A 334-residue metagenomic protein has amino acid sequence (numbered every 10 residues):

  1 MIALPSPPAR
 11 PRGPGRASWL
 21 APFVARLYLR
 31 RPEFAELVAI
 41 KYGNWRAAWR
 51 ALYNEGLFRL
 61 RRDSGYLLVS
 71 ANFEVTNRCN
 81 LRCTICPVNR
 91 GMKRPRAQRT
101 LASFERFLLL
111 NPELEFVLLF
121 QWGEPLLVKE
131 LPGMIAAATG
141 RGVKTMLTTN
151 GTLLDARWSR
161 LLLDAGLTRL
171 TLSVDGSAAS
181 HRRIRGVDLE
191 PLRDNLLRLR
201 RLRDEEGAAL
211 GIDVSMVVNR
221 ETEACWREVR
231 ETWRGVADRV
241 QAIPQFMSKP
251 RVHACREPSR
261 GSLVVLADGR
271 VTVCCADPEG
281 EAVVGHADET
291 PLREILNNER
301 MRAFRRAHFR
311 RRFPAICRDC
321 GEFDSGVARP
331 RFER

Functional and structural regions predicted by a protein language model:
I2-V24, L29-P32, R201-G211, E231-S248 (+1 more regions): C-terminal accessory region of radical SAM enzymes
W19-A21, Y28-R169, E190, D194 (+1 more regions): Conserved alpha-helical substructure of the radical SAM core
F73, N77-N80, K249, R311-P314: Processing junctions and N-termini across compartments
E74, P112-F120, K144-M146, D164-G176 (+4 more regions): Conserved C-terminal portion of the radical SAM core fold that forms the substrate/S-adenosylmethionine-binding
C79, C83-C86, C255, C274-C275 (+1 more regions): Short cysteine clusters
M92-R94, A178-R185: A short acidic, helix-capping loop that chelates divalent metal ions and anchors anionic groups
R99, K129, V187, E221 (+1 more regions): Residue-level signal for the nucleotide or nucleotide-sugar donor/cofactor binding architecture
E257-S259: Short, small/polar residue-rich loop motifs at catalytic or cofactor-binding pockets
